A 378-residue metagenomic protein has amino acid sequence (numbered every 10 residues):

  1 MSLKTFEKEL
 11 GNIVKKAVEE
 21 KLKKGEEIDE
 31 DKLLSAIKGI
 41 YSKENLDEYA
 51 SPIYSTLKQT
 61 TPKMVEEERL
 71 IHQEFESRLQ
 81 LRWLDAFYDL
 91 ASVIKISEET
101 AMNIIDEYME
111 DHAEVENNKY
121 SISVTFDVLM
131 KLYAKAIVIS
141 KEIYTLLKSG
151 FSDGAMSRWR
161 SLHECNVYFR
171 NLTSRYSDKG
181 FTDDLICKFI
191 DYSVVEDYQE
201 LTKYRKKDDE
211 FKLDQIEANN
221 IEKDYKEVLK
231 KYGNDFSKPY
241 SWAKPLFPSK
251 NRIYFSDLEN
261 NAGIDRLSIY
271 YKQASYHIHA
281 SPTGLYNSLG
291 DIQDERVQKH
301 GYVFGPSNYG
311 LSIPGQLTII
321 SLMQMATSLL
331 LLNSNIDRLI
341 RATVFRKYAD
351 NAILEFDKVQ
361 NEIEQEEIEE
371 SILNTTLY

Functional and structural regions predicted by a protein language model:
M1-N117, F189-Y378: Secondary-shell segments that build the walls of catalytic and ion/ligand-binding clefts
A101-L172: Long, hydrophobic/aromatic-enriched structural stretches that serve as scaffold segments
L132-E142, G154, E164, Y168 (+4 more regions): Residue-level signal for functionally critical sites in structured catalytic/ligand-binding pockets
A136, I143, L162, F169-R170 (+5 more regions): Alpha-helical solenoid scaffolds that mediate protein-protein interactions, centered on TPR/SEL1-like repeats but also
S140-G150, T173-Y176, S281-S288, I292: Secondary-structure edge/capping motif, primarily at the C-terminal ends of alpha-helices and the immediately following
G150, G154-K203: Internal, hydrophobic cores of structured domains that mediate oligomerization or house catalytic pockets within large
